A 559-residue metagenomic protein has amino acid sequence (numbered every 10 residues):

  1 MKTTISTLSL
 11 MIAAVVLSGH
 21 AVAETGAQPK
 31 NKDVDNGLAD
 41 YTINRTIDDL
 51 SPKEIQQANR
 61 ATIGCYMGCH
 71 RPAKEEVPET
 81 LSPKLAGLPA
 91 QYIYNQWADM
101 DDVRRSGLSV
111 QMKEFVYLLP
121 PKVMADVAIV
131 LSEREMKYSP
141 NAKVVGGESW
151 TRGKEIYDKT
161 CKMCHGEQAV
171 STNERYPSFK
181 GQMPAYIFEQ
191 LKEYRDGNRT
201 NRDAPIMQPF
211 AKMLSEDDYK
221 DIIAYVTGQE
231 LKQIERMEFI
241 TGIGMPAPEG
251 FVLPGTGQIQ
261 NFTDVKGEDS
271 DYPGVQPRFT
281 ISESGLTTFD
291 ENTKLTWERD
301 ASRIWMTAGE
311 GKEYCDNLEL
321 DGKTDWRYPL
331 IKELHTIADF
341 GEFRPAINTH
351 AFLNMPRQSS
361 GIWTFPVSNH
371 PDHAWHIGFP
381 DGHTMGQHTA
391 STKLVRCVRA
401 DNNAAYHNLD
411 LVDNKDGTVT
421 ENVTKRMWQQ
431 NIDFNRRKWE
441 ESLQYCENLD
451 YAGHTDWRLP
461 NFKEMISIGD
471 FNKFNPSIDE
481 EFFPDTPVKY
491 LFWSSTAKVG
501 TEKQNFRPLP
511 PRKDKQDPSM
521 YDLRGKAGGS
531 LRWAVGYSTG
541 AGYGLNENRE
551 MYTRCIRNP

Functional and structural regions predicted by a protein language model:
M1-S51, N95-A98, D102, G228-F239: N-terminal export/targeting leaders of redox proteins
E24-A39, I47, V77-A86, A90-R134: Extracytoplasmic c-type cytochrome modules immediately beyond a signal peptide or single-pass transmembrane anchor
Q28, D33, V116-P140, A185 (+1 more regions): C-terminal capping alpha-helices of c-type cytochrome domains
K30-E75, V145-Q168, M183: Sequence/structural segment immediately N-terminal to covalent heme-attachment motifs in c-type and related
I63, M67, Q91, N95 (+13 more regions): Solvent-exposed, polar/charged alpha-helical surfaces in well-ordered, non-transmembrane soluble domains, broadly
H70-R104, K113-L118, K154, G166-D196 (+2 more regions): Gly/Gly-Pro-rich "capping" loops immediately C-terminal to redox-active cysteine motifs in periplasmic/lumenal
A73-P78, P83, R105-S106, E133-E148 (+4 more regions): Inter-heme linker and motif-flanking segments adjacent to c-type heme-binding CXXCH motifs in c-type cytochromes
R236-R327, I331-R458, F462-P559: Glycine-aromatic-enriched surface loops/turns that form tight recognition elements
